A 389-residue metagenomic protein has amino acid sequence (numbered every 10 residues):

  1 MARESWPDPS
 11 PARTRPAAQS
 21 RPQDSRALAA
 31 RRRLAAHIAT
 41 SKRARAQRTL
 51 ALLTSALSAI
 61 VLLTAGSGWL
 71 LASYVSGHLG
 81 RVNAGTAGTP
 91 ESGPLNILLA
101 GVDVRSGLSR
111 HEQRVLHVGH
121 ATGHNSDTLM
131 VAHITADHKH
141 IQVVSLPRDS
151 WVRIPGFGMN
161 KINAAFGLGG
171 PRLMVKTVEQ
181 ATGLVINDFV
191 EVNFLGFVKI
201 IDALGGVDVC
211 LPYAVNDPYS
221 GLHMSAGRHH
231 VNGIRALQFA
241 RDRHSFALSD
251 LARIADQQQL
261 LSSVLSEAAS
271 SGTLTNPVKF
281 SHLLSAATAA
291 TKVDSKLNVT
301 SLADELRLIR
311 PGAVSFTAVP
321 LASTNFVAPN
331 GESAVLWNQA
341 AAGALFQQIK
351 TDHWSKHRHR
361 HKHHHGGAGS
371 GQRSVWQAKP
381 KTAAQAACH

Functional and structural regions predicted by a protein language model:
A2-H389: Non-catalytic, solvent-exposed segments at the cell envelope interface
